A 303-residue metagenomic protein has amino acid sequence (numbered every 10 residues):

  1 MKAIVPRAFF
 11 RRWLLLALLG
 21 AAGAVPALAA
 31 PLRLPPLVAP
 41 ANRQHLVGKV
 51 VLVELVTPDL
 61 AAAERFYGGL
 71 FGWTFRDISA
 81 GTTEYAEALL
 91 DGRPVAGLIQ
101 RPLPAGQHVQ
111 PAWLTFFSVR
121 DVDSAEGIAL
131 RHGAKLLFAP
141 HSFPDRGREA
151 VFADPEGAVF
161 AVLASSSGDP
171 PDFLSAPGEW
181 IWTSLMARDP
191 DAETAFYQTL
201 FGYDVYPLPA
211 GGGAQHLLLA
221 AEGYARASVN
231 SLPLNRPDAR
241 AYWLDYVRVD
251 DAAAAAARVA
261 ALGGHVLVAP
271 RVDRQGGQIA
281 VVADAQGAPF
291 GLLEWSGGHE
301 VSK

Functional and structural regions predicted by a protein language model:
K2-L14: Bacterial N-terminal signal peptides that target proteins for export
I4, A27-H45, H132-I181, L185 (+3 more regions): Vicinal oxygen chelate
R12-P26: Bacterial N-terminal signal peptides
L37, A80-V95, I99-A164: Active-site-adjacent scaffolding segments
G48-P58, A86-A88, P104-I128, R148-A153 (+3 more regions): Vicinal oxygen chelate
E54-R93, R131, L137-G147, V151 (+2 more regions): Core segments of cupin and vicinal oxygen chelate
A225-S228, Y242: Non-catalytic, C-terminal membrane-associated alpha-helical segments of glycosyltransferases
